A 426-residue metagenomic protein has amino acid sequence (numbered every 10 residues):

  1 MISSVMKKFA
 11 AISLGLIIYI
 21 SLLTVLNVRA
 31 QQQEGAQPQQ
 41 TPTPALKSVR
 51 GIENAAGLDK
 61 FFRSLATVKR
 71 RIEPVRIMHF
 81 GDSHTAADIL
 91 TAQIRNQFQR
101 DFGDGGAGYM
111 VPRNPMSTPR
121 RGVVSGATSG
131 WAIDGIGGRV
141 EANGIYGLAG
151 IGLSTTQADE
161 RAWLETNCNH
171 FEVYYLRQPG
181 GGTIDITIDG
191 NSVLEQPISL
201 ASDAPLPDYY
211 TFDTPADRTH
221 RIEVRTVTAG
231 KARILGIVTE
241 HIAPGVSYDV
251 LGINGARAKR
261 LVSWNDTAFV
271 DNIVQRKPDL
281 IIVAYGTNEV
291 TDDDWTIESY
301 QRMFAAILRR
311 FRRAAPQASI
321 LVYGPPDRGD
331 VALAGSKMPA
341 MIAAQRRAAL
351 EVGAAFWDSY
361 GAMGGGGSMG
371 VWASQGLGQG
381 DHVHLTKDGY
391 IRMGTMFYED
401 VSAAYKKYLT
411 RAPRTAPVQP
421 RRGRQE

Functional and structural regions predicted by a protein language model:
M1-K8: N-terminal secretory signal peptides that target proteins for export/translocation
S13-T24: Bacterial N-terminal signal peptides
V28-Q32: Boundary at the C-terminal end of the N-terminal hydrophobic targeting segment
Q37-H79, A132-A142, Y146-T156: Membrane/wall-proximal cationic-aromatic binding patches
E53-A66, L261-I273, R302-R310, P339-A343: Alpha-helical scaffolding within the catalytic cores of extracellular/periplasmic polymer-degrading hydrolases
A86-R302, H384: Conserved SGNH/GDSL esterase-like catalytic core that processes O-acyl groups on lipids and polysaccharides
D266, P326-E426: Catalytic His-Asp segment of secreted/periplasmic serine-dependent ester chemistry enzymes
I282-E289, R309-I342, D358: Active-site segments of SGNH/GDSL-like serine hydrolases that catalyze O-acetyl group transfer/hydrolysis on lipids
